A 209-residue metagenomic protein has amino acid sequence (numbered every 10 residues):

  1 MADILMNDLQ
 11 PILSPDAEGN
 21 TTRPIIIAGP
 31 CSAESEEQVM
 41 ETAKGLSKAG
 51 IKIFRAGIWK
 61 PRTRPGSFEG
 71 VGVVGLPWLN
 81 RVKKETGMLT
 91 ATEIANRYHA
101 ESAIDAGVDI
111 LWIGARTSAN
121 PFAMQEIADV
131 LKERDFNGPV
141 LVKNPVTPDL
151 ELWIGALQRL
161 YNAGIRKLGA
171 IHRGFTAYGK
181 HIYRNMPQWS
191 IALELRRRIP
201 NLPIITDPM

Functional and structural regions predicted by a protein language model:
M1-I27: N-terminal amphipathic alpha-helix/helix-capping segment at the start of soluble metabolic enzymes
G19, A123-M209: Catalytic alpha/beta core domains of metabolic enzymes, predominantly
T21-I25, G50-K52, K84-T90, G107-D109 (+3 more regions): Short, well-ordered coil/turn segments that N-cap beta-strands
P24-E41, P65-E69, M88-I94, G114-A115 (+2 more regions): Active-site mouth loops of central-metabolism enzymes
G29, L46, F54, A103 (+2 more regions): Conserved, mostly hydrophobic/aromatic
S35-A43, R97-G107, D149-A156: Catalytic cores of alpha/beta
R55-V74: Glycine-rich, proline-tolerant flexible connector loops at the mouths of alpha/beta enzymes
E69-V71, G87-A100, D109-M124, G138-L150 (+1 more regions): Catalytic beta/alpha-barrel core
